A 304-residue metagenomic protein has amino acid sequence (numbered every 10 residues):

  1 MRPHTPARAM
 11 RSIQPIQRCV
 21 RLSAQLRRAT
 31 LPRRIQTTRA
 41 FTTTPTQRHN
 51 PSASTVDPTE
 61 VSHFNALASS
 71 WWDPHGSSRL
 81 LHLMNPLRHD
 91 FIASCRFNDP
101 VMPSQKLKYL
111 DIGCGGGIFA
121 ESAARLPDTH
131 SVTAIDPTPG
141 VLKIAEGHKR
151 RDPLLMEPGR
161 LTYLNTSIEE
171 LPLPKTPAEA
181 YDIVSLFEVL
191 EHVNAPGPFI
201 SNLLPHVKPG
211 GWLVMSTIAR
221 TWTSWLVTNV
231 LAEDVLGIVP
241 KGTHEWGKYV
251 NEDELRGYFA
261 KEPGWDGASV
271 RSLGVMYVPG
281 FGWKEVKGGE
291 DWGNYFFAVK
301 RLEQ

Functional and structural regions predicted by a protein language model:
M1-S52: N-terminal mitochondrial targeting presequence
R39-S78: N-terminal, positively charged/glycine-rich alpha-helical extensions of SAM-dependent methyltransferases
Q105-G115: Conserved class I S-adenosyl-L-methionine
L110, I118-L171: Class I SAM-dependent methyltransferase SAM/SAH-binding core
S185: A conserved beta-strand element that flanks and buttresses the S-adenosyl-L-methionine
G197-P209: A short glycine-rich, Lys/Arg-flanked "PGG" loop and its adjoining helix->strand segment in the class I
W212-G237: Conserved class I S-adenosyl-L-methionine
L236-E254: Acceptor-substrate binding/catalytic loop of class I
